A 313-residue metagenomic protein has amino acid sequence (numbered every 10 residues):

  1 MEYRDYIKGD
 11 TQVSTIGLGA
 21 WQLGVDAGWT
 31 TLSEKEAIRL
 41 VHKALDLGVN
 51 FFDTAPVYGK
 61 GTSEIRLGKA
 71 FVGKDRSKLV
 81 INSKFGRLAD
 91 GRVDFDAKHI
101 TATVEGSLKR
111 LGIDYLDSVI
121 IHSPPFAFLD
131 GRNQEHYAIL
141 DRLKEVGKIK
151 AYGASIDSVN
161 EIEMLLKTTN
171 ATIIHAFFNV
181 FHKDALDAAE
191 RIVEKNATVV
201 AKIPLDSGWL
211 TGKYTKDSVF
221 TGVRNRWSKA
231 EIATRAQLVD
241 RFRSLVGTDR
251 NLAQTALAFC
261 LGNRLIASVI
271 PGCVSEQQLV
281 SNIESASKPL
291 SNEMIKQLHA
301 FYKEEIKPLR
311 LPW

Functional and structural regions predicted by a protein language model:
M1-L79: N-terminal binding-site loop/beta-alpha segment at the start of enzyme catalytic domains that lines or forms
Y6, L18, A37, F52 (+10 more regions): Conserved, mostly hydrophobic/aromatic
Q22-K35, F85-H99, A127-L129: Active-site mouth loops of central-metabolism enzymes
T31-A44, F95-L111, D157-M164: Short, acidic/polar
A55-E64, L88-G91, A127-G131, N179-D184: Acidic-and-aromatic substrate-binding clefts and catalytic sites of carbohydrate-active enzymes
S77-A89, I121: A short, structured active-site edge motif that brings together acidic residues
L108-F128: Active-site groove signature of glycoside hydrolases
P124-E305, P312: Beta/alpha (TIM)-barrel catalytic core signal, keyed to glycine-rich beta->alpha loops juxtaposed to Asp/Glu that bind
